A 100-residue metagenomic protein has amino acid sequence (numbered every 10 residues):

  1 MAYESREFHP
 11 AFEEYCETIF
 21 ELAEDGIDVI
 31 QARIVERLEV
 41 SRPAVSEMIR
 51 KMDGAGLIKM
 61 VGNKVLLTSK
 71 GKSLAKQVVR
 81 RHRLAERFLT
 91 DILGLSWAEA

Functional and structural regions predicted by a protein language model:
M1-E39: Extreme N-terminal segment that seeds HTH/winged-HTH DNA-binding domains in transcriptional regulators
Y15, I34, V45-A55: Basic amphipathic alpha-helical segments that dock to polyanions
Y15, T68, A100: Residue-level signature of catalytic and energy-coupling elements of molecular machines, predominantly ATP/GTP-dependent
Q31, I49, E86: Helix-turn-helix DNA-binding elements, focusing on the entry/boundary residues of the two helices that contact DNA
D53-N63: A short, conserved structural fragment
N63-H82: Basic, amphipathic "hinge/linker" alpha-helix immediately C-terminal to the N-terminal HTH DNA-binding motif
R83-E99: Amphipathic alpha-helical dimerization/coiled-coil segments that flank or bridge DNA-binding/regulatory modules
